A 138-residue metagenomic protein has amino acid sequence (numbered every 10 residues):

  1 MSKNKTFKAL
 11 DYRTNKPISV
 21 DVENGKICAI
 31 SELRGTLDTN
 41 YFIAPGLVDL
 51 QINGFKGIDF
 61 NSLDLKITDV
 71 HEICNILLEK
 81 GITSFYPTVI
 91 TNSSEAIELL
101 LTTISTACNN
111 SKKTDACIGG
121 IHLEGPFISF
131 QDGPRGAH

Functional and structural regions predicted by a protein language model:
S2-K8, S31-D64, V70-H71, N75: Replace "His-x-His-based motif
A9-R13: Short loop/turn motifs at secondary-structure junctions and domain boundaries
K16-V22: A conserved glycine-rich beta-strand in the N-terminal activation segment of trypsin-fold
S31-Y41, L100-D115: Short amphipathic alpha-helices and their capping/turn segments at secondary-structure boundaries
N53-D59, H71-L100, D115-F130: Divalent metal-dependent hydrolysis catalytic cores, especially in the metallo-beta-lactamase
D64-K66, A137-H138: A glycine- and small-aliphatic-rich helix-loop capping segment at beta-alpha/alpha-beta transitions that lines
S129-H138: Conserved phosphate-binding/catalytic loop of the ribokinase/pfkB sugar-kinase fold
